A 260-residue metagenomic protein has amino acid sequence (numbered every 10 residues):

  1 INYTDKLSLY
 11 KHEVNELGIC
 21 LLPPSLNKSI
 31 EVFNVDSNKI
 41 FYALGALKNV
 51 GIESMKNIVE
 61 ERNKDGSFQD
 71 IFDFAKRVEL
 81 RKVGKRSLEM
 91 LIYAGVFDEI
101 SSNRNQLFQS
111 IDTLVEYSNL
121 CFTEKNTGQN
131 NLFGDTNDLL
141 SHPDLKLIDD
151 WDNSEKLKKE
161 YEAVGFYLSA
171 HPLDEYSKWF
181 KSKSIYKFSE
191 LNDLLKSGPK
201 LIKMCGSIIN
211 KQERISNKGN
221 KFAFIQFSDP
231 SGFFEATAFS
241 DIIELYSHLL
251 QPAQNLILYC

Functional and structural regions predicted by a protein language model:
I1-C260: Noncatalytic, beta-rich nucleic-acid-contacting surfaces in large DNA/RNA-processing enzymes
